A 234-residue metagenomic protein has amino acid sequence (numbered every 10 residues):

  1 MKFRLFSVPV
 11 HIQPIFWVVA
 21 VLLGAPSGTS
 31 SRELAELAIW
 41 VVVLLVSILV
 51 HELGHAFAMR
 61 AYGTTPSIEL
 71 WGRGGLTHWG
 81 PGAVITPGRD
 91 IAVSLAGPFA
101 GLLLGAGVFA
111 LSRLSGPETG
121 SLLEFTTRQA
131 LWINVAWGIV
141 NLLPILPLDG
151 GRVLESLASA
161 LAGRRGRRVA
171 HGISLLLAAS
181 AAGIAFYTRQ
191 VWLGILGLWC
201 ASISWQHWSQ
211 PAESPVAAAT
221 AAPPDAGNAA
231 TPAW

Functional and structural regions predicted by a protein language model:
M1-W234: Hydrophobic transmembrane alpha-helices and their immediate loop junctions in multi-pass integral membrane proteins
